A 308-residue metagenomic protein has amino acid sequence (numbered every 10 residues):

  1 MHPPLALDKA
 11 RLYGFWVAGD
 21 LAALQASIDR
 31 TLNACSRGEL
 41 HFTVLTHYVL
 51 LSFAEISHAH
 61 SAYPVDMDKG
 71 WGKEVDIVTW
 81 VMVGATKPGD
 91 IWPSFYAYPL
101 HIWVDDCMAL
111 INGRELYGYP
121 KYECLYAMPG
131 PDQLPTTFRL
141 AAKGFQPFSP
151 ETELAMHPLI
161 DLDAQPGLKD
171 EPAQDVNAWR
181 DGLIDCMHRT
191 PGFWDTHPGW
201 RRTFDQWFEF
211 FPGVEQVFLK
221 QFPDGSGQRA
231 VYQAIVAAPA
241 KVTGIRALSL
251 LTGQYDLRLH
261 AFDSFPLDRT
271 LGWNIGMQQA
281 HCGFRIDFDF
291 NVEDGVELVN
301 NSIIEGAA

Functional and structural regions predicted by a protein language model:
M1-V65, E74, I235, I245-T252 (+5 more regions): N-terminal domain-onset segments
K9-F138: Structured, non-membrane catalytic/scaffold regions adjacent to prosthetic-group chemistry
L110-A308: Interaction-surface and assembly-scaffold signal
